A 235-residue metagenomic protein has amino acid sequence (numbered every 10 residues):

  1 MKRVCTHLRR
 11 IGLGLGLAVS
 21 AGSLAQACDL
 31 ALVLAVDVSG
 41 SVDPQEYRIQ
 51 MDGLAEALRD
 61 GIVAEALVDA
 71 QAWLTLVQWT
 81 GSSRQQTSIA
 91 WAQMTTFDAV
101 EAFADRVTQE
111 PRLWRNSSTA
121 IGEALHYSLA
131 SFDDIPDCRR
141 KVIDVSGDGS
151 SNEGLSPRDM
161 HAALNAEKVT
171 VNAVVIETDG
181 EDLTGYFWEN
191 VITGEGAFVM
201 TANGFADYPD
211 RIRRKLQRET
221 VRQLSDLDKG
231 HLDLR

Functional and structural regions predicted by a protein language model:
K2-L13: Bacterial N-terminal signal peptides that target proteins for export
G22-A27: Sec/Tat signal peptide C-region and signal peptidase I cleavage site
C28-A90, L125, I143-S146, N172-V174: Von Willebrand factor
A35-Q45, A90-Q93, T108-S118, D133 (+3 more regions): Second-shell loop/turn segments in exported
D52-V63, G81, L129-D137, S151 (+5 more regions): Sec-exported extracytoplasmic/periplasmic mature domains
Q86, M94, D98-K141, A173-L183 (+2 more regions): Von Willebrand factor
G149-N190: VWA/integrin I-like adhesion module and closely mimicked acidic/polar interface patches used
D179-D226: Von Willebrand factor A/integrin I-like adhesion domains
